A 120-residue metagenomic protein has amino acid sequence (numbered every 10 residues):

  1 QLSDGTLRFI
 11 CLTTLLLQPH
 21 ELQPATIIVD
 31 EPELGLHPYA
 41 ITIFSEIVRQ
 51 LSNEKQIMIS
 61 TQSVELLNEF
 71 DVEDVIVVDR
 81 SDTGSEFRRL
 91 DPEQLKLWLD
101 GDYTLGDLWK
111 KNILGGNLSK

Functional and structural regions predicted by a protein language model:
Q1-V29, Y39-I41: GG-anchored amphipathic helix commonly corresponding to the ABC/SMC/Rad50 NBD signature/C-loop
T42-K120: C-terminal lobe/lid and adjacent interdomain/linker elements of RecA-like ASCE P-loop ATPase modules
